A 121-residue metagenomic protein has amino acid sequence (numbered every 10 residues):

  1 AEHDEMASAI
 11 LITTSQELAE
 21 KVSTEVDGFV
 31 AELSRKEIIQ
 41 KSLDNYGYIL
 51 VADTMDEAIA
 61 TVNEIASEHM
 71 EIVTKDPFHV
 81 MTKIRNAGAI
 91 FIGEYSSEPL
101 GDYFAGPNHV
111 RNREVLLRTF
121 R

Functional and structural regions predicted by a protein language model:
A1-N45, I49: A conserved active-site cap/scaffold subdomain adjacent to cofactor or substrate pockets
E25, T61-E64: Short amphipathic alpha-helices in soluble, non-transmembrane regions that often serve as interface/regulatory elements
V30, L50-T54, V73: A general structural motif
M55, N63-R121: C-terminal core of ALDH-fold dehydrogenases
